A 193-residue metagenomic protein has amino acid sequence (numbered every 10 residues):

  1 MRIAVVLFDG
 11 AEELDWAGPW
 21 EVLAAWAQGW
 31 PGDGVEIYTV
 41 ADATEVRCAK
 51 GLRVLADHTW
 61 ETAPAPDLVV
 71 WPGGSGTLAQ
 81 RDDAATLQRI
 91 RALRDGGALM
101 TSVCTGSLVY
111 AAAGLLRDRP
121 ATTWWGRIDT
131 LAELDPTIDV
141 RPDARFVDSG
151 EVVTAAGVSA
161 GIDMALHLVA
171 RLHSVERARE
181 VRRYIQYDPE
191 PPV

Functional and structural regions predicted by a protein language model:
M1-M100, S107-A112, D129-D143, I162-V193: Extended, subdomain-level signal for the structured scaffold at the beginning of enzyme domains
L7, T123, A156: Small/polar loops that bind or transfer phosphate-bearing groups
M100-T101, T122, R141, V153: Structural detector of well-ordered beta-strand residues that form the stable sheet scaffold of enzyme domains
V103, V158: Conserved alpha/beta-hydrolase "nucleophile elbow" surrounding the catalytic nucleophile
L115-E133: Short, glycine-/small-residue-rich phosphate/pyrophosphate-handling segment
V147-D148: Generic beta-strand structural signal
E151-G157: A short glycine-threonine-serine/GTX helix/turn-capping micro-motif
